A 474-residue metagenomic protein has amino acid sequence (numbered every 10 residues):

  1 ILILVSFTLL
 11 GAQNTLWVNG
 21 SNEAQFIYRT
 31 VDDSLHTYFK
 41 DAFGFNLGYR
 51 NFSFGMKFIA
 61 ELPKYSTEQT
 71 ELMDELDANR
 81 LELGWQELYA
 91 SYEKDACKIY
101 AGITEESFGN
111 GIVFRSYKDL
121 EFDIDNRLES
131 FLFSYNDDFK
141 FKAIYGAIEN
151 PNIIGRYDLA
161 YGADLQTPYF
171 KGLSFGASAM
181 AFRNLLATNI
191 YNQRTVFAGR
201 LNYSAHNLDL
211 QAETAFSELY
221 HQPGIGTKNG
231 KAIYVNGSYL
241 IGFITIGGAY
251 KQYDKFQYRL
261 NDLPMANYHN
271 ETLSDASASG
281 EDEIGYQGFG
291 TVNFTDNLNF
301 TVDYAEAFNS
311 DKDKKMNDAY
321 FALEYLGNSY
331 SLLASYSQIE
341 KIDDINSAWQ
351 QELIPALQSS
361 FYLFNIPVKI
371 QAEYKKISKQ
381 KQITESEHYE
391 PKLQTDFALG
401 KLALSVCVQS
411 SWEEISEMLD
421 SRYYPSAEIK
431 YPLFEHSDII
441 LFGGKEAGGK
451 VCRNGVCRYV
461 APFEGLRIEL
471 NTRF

Functional and structural regions predicted by a protein language model:
I1-T8: Sec-dependent N-terminal signal peptides
N14-Y38, L47-F54, F58, P63-E71 (+7 more regions): Signature for the C-terminal beta-barrel architecture of outer-membrane proteins
E75-L76, E87, T104-N110, S116-K118: Acidic, small-polar-rich N-terminal luminal/periplasmic segments of exported/outer-membrane proteins
Y89-S91: N-terminal accessory beta-strand-rich subdomains and adjacent acidic, glycine-rich linkers that precede catalytic cores
K401-A403: Intrinsically disordered, low-complexity linker/terminal regions across diverse proteins
C407, E414-E446: C-terminal structured "cap/appendage" subdomains that terminate the fold
Y431, V460-F474: Outer-membrane beta-barrel "beta-signal"
